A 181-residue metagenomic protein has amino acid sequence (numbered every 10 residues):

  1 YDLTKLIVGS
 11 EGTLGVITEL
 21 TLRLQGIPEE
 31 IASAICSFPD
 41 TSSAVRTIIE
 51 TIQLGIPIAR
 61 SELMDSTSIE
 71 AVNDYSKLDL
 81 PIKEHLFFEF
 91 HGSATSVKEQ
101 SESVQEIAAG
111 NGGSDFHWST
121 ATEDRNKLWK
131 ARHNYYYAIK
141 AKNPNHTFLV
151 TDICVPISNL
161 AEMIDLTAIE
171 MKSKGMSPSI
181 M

Functional and structural regions predicted by a protein language model:
Y1-I27: FAD-binding core of FAD-dependent oxidoreductases, characterized by glycine-rich FAD pyrophosphate-binding loops
L22-G26, A32, C36-M181: C-terminal substrate-recognition/cap domain of FAD-linked oxidoreductases
